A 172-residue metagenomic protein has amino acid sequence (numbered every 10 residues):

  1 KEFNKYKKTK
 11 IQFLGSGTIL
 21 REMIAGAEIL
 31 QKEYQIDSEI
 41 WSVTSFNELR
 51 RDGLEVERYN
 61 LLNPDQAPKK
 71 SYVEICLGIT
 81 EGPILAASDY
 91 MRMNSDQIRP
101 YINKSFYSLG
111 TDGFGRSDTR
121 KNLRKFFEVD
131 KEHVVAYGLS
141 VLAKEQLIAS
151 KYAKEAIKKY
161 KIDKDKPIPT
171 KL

Functional and structural regions predicted by a protein language model:
K1-L172: Thiamine diphosphate
